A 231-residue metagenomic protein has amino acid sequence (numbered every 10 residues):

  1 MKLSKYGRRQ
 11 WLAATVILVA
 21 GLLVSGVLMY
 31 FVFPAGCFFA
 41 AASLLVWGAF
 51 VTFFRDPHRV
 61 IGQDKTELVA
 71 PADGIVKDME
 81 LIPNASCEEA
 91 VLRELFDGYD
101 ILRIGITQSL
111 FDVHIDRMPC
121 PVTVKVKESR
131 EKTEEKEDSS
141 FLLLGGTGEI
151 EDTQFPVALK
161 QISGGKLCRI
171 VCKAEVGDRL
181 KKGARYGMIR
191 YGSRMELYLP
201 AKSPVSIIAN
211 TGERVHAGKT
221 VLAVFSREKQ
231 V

Functional and structural regions predicted by a protein language model:
M1-V231: Contiguous, well-folded functional domains in the mature portion of proteins
